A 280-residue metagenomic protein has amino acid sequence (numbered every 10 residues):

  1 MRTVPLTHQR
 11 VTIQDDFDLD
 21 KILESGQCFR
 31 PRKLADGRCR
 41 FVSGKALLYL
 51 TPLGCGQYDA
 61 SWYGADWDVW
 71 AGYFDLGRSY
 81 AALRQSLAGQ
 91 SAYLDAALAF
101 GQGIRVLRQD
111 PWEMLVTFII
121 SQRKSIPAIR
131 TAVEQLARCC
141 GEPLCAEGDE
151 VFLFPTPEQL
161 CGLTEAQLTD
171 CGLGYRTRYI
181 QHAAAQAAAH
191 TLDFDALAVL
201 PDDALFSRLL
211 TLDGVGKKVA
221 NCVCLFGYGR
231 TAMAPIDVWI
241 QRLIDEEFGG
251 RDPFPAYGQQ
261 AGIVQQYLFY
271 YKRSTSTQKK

Functional and structural regions predicted by a protein language model:
M1-K280: HhH-family (HhH-GPD) DNA N-glycosylase catalytic core used in base-excision repair
